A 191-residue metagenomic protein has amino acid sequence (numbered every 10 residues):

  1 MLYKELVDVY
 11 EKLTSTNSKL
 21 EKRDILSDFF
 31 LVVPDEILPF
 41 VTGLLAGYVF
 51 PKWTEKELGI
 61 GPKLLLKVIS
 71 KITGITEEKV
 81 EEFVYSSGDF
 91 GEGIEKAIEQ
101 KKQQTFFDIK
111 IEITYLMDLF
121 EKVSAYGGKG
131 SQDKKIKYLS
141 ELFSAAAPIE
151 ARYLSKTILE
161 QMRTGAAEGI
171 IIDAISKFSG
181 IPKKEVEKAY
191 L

Functional and structural regions predicted by a protein language model:
M1-L191: N-terminal nucleic-acid-engaging modules of covalent nucleotidyltransferase systems
